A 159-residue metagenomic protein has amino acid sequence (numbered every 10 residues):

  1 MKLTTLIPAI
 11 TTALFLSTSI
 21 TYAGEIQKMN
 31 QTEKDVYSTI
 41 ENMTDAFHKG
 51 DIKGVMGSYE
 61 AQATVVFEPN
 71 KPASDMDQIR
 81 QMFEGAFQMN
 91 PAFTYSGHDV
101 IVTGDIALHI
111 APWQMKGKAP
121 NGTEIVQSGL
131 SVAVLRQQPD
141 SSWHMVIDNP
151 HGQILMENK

Functional and structural regions predicted by a protein language model:
M1-T5: Positively charged n-region of N-terminal signal peptides that target proteins for export
I7-P8, T94: N-terminal hydrophobic alpha-helix used for membrane targeting or insertion
P8-S19: Bacterial N-terminal signal peptides
Y22-G57, T64-K159: A beta-strand edge to alpha-helix "cap/lid" segment located at domain peripheries
